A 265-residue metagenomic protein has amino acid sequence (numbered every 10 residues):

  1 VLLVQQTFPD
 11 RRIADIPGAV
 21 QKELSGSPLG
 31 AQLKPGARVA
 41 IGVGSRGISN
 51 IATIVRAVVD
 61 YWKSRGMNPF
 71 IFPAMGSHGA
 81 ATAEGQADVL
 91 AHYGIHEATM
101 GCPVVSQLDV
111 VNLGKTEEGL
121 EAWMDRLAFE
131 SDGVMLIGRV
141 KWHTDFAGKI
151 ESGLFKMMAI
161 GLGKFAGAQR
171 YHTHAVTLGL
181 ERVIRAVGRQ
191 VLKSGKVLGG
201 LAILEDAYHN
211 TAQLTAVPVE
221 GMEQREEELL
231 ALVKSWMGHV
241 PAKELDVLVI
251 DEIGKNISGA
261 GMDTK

Functional and structural regions predicted by a protein language model:
V1-A19: N-terminal amphipathic/basic leader segments beginning at the initiator methionine
E23-A40, K63-S64, A242: Glycine-rich phosphate/diphosphate-binding loops that line cofactor/substrate pockets in enzymes
R38-G47, F70-M75: Short glycine-rich or small-residue beta-strand-to-loop segments that form or flank ligand, phosphate, metal/Fe-S
I48, G161-R170, A207-K265: Conserved mixed alpha/beta catalytic, RNA-binding, or beta-rich assembly cores of soluble enzyme, regulatory
S49-N68: Histidine-anchored nucleotide/phosphate-binding helix
A52, M67-E84, K115: Active-site histidine-anchored catalytic micro-motif
G85-K149: An acidic, phosphate/nucleotide-engaging active-site surface
L120-N210, A216-G221: Divalent-metal (Mg2+/Mn2+/Ca2+)-assisted nucleotide/phosphate chemistry catalytic cores
